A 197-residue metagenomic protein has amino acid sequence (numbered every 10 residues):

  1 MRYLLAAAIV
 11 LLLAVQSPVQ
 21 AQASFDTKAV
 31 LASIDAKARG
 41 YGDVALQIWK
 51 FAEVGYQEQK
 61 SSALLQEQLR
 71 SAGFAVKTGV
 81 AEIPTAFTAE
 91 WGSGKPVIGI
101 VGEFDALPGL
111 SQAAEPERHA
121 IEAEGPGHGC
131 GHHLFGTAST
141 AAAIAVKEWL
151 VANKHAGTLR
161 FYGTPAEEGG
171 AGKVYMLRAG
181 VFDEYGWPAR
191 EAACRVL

Functional and structural regions predicted by a protein language model:
M1-L4: Positively charged n-region of N-terminal signal peptides that target proteins for export
A6-Q16: Bacterial N-terminal signal peptides
A8-V10, A21, K28: Charged, low-complexity surface segments at secondary-structure and domain boundaries
V10, F51, P165: Generic anion/oxyanion-binding catalytic loop in active/binding sites
V15, V19-A23: Boundary at the C-terminal end of the N-terminal hydrophobic targeting segment
S24-H128, H133, T137-G157: Acidic/His- and Gly-rich active-site-bordering loop/insert found across diverse amide/peptide-bond hydrolases
H119-G127, H133-L134, V151-L197: Histidine/acidic-residue-rich, glycine-tolerant segments that coordinate divalent metal ions
